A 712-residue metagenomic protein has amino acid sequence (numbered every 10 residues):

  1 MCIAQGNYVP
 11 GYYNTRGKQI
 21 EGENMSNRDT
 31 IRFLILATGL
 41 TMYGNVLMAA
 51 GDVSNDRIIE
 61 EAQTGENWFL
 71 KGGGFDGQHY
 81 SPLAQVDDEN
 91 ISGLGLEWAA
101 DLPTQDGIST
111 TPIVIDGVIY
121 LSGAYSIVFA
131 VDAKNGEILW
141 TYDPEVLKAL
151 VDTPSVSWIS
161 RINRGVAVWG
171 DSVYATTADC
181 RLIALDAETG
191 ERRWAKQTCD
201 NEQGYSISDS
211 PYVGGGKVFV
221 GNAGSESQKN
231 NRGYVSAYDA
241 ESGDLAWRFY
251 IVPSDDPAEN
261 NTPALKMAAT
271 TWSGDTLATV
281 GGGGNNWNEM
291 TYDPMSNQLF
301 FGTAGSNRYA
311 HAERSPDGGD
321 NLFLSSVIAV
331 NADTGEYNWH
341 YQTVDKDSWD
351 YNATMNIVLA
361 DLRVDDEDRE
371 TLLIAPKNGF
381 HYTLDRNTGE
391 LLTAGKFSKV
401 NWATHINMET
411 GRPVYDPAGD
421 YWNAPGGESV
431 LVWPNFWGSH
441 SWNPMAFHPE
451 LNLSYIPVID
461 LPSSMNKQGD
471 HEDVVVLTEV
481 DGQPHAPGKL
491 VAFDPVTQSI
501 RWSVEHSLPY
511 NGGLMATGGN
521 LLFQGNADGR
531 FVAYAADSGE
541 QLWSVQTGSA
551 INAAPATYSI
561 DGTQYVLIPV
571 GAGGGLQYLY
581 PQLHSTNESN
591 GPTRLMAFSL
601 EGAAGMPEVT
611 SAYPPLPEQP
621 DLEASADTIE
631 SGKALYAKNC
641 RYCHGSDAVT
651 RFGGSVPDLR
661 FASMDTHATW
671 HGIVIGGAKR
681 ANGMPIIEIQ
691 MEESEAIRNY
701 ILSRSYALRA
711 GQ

Functional and structural regions predicted by a protein language model:
V53-L96, A258-L265, A418-D420, A486: Blade/loop signatures of beta-propeller domains
D56, A612-L635: Electrostatic cytochrome c docking/interface patches
W68-G72, G107-I127, S155-R181, S206-K229 (+6 more regions): Repeat-blade elements of multi-bladed beta-propeller folds
A100-T111, T141-A167, A195-S210, Y250-E289 (+10 more regions): Extracytoplasmic beta-rich repeat domains
T176, V674, I686-Q712: C-terminal capping alpha-helices of c-type cytochrome domains
G221-G233, G274, F301-N321, S429 (+2 more regions): Short, conserved, GDST-rich strand-edge loop motifs in beta-rich repeat architectures
G632, Y636-D647, V674, I697-R704: The canonical Cys-X-X-Cys-His
K633, G645-G676, P685-I686: Gly/Gly-Pro-rich "capping" loops immediately C-terminal to redox-active cysteine motifs in periplasmic/lumenal
